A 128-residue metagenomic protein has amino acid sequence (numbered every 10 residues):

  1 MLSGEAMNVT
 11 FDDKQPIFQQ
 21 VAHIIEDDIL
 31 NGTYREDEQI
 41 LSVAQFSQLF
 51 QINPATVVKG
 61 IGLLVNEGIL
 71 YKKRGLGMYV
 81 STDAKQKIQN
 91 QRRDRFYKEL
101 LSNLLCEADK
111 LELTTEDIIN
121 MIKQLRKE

Functional and structural regions predicted by a protein language model:
M1-I40, Q45, R95, E99-L100 (+1 more regions): Extreme N-terminal segment that seeds HTH/winged-HTH DNA-binding domains in transcriptional regulators
K14-P16, G32-T33, Q48-Q51, G75-M78 (+1 more regions): Short hydrophobic/aromatic-rich motifs at helix boundaries and adjacent loops
F18, S42, M78-R93: Short, cationic-aromatic polyanion-contact patches
T33-Y34, E38, N66-G75, Y79-T82: Beta-hairpin "wing" of winged helix-turn-helix
Q39-Y71: N-terminal helix-turn-helix
Q45-F46, F50, L64, S81 (+2 more regions): Alpha-helix termini
G60, K73-G75, D94: Hydrophobic alpha-helical segments, especially transmembrane helices and their immediate juxtamembrane helical caps
